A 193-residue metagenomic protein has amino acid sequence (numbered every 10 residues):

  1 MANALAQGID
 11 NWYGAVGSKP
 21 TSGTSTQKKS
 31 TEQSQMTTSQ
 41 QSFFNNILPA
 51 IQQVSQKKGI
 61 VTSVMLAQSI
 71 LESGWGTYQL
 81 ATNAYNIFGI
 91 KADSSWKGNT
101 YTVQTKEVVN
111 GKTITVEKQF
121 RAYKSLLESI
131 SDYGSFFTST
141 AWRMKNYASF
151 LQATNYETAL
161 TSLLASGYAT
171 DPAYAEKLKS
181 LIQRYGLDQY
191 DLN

Functional and structural regions predicted by a protein language model:
M1-P20, E176: Active-site-adjacent mobile loop/cap segments within catalytic or ligand-binding domains
V16-K19, G23-N193: Catalytic cores of secreted/periplasmic lytic hydrolases that degrade extracellular macromolecules
